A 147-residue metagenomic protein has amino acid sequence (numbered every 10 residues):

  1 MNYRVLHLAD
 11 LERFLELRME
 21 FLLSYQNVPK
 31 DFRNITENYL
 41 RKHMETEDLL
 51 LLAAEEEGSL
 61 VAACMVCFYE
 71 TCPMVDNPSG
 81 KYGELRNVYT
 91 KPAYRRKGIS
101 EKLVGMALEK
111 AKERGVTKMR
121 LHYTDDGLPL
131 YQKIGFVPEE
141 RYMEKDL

Functional and structural regions predicted by a protein language model:
N2-E16: A short beta-loop-alpha structural element at the N-terminal edge of CoA-dependent acyl/N-acetyltransferase catalytic
M19-L40: Conserved GNAT-fold acetyl-CoA-binding loop/helix
R41-A53: A short helix-loop-beta-strand connector motif used in the catalytic cores of GNAT acetyltransferases and, in some
A53, S59-F68, E84, Y89: Conserved beta-strand in the GNAT
D76-P92, R141-E144: Conserved acetyl-CoA binding element of GNAT-fold acetyltransferases
L85, K118-L121: Conserved hydrophobic beta-strand within the GNAT/NAT acetyltransferase core sheet that lines the active-site cleft
N87-T90, R96-E109, E113, K133-I134: Conserved acetyl-CoA-binding loop-helix of GNAT-fold acetyltransferases
E101, E113, T117, D125-K145: Conserved active-site alpha-helix within GNAT-family acetyltransferase domains
